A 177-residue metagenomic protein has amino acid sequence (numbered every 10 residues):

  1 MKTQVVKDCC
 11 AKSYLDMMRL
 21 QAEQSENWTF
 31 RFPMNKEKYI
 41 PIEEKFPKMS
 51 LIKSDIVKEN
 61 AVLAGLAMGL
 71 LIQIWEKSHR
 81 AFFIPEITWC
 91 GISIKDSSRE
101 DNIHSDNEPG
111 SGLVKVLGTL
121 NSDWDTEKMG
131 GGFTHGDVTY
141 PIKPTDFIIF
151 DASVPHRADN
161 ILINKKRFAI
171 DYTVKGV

Functional and structural regions predicted by a protein language model:
M1-A81: Non-heme Fe(II)/2-oxoglutarate
I72-V177: Catalytic core of non-heme Fe(II) oxygenases with the double-stranded beta-helix
